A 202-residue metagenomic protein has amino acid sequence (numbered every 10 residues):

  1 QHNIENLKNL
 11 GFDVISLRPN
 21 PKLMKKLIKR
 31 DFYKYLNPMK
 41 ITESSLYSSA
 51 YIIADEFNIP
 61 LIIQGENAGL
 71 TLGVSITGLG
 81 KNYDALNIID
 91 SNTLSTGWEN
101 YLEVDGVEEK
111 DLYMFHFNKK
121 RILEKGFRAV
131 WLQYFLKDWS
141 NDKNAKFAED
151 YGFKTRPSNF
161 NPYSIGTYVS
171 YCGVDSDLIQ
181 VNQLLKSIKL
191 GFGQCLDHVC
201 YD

Functional and structural regions predicted by a protein language model:
H2-D202: Nucleotide-activated chemistry modules centered on ATP-dependent adenylation/adenylyltransferase
